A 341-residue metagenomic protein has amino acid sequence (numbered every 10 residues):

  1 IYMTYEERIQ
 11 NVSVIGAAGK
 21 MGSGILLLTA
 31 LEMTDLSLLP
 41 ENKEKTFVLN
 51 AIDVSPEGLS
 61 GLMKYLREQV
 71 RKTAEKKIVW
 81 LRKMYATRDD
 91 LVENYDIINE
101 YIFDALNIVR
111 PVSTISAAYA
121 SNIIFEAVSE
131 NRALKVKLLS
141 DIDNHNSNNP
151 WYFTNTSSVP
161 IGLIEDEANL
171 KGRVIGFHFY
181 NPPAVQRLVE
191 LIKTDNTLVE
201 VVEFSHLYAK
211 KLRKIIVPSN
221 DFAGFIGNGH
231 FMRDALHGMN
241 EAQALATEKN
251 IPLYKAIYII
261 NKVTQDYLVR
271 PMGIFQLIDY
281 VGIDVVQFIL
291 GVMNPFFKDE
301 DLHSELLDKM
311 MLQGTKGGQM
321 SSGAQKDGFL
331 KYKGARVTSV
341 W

Functional and structural regions predicted by a protein language model:
Y2-I15, K45, K210, K214-D221 (+1 more regions): NAD(P)-dependent Rossmann-like dehydrogenase/reductase catalytic/cofactor-binding core
Y2-K83, H145, T194: NAD(P)+-binding Rossmann beta1-loop-alpha1 motif at the extreme N-terminus of oxidoreductases
T29, M33, S37, M63-I78 (+10 more regions): Structural signal for hydrophobic packing residues in well-ordered secondary-structure cores of soluble enzyme domains
N42-E44, A118, P182-Q186: Short, flexible turn/loop "capping" segments at secondary-structure junctions
T46-G61, Y65-Y152, S158-I161: Rossmann-like NAD(P)-binding element
V128, P150-G229: Rossmann-fold dinucleotide-binding core
I226-L253: Flexible helical/loop "lid" subdomain adjacent to adenine-nucleotide binding pockets
